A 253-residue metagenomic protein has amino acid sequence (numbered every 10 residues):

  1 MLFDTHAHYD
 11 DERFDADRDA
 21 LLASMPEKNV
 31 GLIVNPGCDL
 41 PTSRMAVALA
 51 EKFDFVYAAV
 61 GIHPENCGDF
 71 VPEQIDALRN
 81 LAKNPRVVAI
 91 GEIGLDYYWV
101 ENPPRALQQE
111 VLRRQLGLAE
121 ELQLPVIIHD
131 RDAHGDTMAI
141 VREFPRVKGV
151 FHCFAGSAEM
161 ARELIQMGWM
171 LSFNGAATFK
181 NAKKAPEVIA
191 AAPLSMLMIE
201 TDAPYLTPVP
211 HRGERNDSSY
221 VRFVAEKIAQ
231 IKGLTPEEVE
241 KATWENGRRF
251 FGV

Functional and structural regions predicted by a protein language model:
M1-V253: Mid-domain alpha/beta scaffold segments of enzyme catalytic cores
